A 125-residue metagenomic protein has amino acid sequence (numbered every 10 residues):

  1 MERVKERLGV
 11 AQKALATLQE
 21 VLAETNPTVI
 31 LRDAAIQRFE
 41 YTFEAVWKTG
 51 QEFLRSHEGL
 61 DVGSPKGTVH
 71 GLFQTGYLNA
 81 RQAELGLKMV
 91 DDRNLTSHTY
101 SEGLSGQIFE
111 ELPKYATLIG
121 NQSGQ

Functional and structural regions predicted by a protein language model:
M1-Q125: Solvent-exposed interaction patches of small proteins and small membrane subunits
